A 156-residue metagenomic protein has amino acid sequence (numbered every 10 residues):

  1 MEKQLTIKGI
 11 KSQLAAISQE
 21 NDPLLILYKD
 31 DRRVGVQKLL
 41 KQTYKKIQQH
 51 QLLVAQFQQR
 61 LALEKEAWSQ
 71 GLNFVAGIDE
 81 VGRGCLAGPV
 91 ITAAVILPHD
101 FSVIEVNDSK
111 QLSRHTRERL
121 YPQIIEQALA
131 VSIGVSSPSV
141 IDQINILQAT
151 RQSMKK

Functional and structural regions predicted by a protein language model:
M1-A76, E80, L86-I91, V95-K156: Acidic (Asp/Glu) carboxylate-rich active-site/surface patches
